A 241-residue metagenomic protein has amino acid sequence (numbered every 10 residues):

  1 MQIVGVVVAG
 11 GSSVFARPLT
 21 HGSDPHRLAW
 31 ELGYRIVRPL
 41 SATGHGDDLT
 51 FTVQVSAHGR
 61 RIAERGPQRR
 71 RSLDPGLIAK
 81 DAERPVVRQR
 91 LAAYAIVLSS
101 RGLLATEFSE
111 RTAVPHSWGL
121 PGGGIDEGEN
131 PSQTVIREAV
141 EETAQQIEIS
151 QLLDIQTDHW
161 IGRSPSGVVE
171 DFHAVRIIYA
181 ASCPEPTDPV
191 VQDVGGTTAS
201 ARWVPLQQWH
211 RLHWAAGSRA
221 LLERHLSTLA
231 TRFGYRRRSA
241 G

Functional and structural regions predicted by a protein language model:
M1-P18, A79-G119, I147-Q151, C183: N-terminal strand-loop-strand
M1-V55: Intrinsically disordered, low-complexity, charged terminal extensions of DNA damage-control enzymes
P18-P39, L120-L153: The catalytic Nudix box helix
T43-I96: Acidic, metal-coordinating catalytic segment for phosphate/diphosphate chemistry, firing primarily on the Nudix
H45-T50, R84-V86, Q156-R176: Acidic pyrophosphate-coordinating catalytic loop
V97, I178-S182, R202-P205: Short, well-ordered beta-strand micro-motif
F172-T187: Phosphate/ribose-recognition catalytic cores of enzymes acting on nucleotide-derived substrates
A220-G241: Charged phosphate-binding loop/patch that engages nucleotide di/tri-phosphates or the phosphate backbone of nucleic
